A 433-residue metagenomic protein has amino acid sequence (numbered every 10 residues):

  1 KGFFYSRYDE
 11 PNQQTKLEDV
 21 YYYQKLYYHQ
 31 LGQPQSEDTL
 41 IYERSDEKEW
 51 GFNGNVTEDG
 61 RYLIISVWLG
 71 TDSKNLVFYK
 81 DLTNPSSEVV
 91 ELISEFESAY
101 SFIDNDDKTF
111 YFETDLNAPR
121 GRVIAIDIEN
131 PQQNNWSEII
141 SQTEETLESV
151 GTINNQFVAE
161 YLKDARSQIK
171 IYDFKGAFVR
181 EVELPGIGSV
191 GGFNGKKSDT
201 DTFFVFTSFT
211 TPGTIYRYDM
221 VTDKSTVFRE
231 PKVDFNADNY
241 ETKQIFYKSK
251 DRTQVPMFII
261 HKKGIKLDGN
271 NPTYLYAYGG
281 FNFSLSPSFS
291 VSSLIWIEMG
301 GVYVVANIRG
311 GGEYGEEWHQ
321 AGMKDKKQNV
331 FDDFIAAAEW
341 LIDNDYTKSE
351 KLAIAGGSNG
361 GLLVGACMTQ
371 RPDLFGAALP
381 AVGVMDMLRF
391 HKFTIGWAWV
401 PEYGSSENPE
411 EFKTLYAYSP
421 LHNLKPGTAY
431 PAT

Functional and structural regions predicted by a protein language model:
K1-T273, F281-M299, K326, E339-D343 (+1 more regions): Peripheral, non-catalytic segments that deliver or gate enzyme domains
D9, G279, W318, G322: Short, histidine-centered active-site or binding-site loop motifs used for metal coordination, general acid-base
V255-I259, V304, I354: Short beta-strand motif preference
H261, A277-Y278, A381-G383: A secondary-structure boundary/capping signal
P272-Y276, Y303, T433: Hydrophobic beta-strand anchors of alpha/beta hydrolase catalytic cores
G279-F281, N359-G360: Acidic helix/loop microenvironments that form the catalytic cleft of cell-wall polysaccharide enzymes
V305-T433: Active-site-proximal cap/loop segments of hydrolase catalytic domains
